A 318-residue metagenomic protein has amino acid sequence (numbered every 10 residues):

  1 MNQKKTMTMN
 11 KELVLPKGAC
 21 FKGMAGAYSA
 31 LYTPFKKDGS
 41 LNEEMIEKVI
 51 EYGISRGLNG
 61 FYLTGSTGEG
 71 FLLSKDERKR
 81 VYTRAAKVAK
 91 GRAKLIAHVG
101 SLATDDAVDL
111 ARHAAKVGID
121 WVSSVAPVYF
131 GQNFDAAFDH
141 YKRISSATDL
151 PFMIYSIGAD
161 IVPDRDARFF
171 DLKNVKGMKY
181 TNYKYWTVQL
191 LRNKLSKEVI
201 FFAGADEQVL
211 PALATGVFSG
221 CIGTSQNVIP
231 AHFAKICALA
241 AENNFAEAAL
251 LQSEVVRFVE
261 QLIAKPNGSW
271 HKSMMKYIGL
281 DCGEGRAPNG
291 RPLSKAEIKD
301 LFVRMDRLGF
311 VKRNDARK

Functional and structural regions predicted by a protein language model:
M1-T8: N-terminal amphipathic/basic-hydrophobic helices that include classical n-h-c signal peptides and signal-anchor
N10-A19, G23-P34, I50, R56-G57 (+3 more regions): C-terminal alpha-helical cap/extension of soluble enzyme domains
N10-V162, D166: Active-site beta->alpha loop and helix N-cap motifs at the rims of alpha/beta catalytic domains
E44, D105, D135, N182 (+2 more regions): Residue-level recognition of alpha-helix initiation/capping sites
I46, R78, Y82, A107 (+6 more regions): A general structural signal for well-ordered alpha-helical segments in protein cores
R80, R84-A89, H113-V117, R143 (+7 more regions): Alpha-helical structural signal in soluble globular domains
A93-K94, F152, G177, V199 (+1 more regions): Secondary-structure boundary/capping signal
S146, G158-A264: Catalytic alpha/beta core domains of metabolic enzymes, predominantly
